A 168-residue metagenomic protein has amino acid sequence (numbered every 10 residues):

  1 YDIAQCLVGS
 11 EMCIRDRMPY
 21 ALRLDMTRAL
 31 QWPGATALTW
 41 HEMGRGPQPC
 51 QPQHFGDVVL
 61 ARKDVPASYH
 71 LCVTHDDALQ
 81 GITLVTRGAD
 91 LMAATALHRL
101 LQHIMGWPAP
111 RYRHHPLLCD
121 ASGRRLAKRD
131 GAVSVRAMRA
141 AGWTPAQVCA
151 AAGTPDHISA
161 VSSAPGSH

Functional and structural regions predicted by a protein language model:
Y1-C13: Short, small-residue-biased leader/transition segments that mark boundaries at the very start of proteins
D2-I3, M26, H157: Short linear motifs in intrinsically disordered/low-complexity regions
S10-A127, S134-R139: Active-site cores that bind ATP or allylic diphosphates and position pyrophosphate for catalysis
C119-H168: Conserved catalytic-core subdomain
